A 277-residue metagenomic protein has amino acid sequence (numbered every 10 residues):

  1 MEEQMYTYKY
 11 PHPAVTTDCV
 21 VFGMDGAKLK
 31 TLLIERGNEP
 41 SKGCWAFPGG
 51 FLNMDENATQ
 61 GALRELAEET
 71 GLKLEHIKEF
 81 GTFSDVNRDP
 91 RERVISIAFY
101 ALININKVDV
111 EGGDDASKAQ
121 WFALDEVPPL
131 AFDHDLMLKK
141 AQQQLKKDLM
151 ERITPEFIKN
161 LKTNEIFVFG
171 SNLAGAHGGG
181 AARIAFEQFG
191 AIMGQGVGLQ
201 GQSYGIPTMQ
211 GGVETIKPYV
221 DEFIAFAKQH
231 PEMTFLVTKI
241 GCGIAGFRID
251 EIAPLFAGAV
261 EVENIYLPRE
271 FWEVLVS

Functional and structural regions predicted by a protein language model:
E2-A46, T59, L74: N-terminal strand-loop-strand
T17, I97, I166: Residue-level detector of short, conserved catalytic/binding motifs and their immediate flanks
G26-A27, E39-P40, D85-V86, L102-K107 (+1 more regions): Short, charged/polar surface micro-motifs in flexible loops or helix N-caps
T31, E35-N38, K42, G49 (+2 more regions): Short, His- and charge-rich active-site/binding loops that engage polyanionic ligands
I34, F122, I206: Hydrophobic residues at beta-strand termini and immediately following loops that shape nucleotide-binding pockets
A46-E56, S203-M209: Short histidine-centered catalytic/ligand-binding loop motif
L52-K146: Unchanged
M150-S277: Macrodomain-like recognition of ADP-ribose-binding/processing modules
